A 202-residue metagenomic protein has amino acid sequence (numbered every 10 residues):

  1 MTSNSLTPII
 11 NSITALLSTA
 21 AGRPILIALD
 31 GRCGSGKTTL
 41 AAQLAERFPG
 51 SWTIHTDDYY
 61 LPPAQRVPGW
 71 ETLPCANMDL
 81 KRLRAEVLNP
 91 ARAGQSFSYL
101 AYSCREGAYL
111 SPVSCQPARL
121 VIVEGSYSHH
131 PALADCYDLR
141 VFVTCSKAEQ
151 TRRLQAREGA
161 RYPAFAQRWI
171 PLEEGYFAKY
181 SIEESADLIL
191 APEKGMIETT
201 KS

Functional and structural regions predicted by a protein language model:
M1-I27: Extreme N-terminal, non-catalytic leader segments that precede Walker-type/kinase nucleotide-binding cores
R32: P-loop (Walker A) phosphate-binding loop of NTP-binding proteins
K37: Conserved lysine of the Walker
L40: Hydrophobic positions on the alpha1 helix immediately C-terminal to the Walker A/P-loop
G50-A64: Short beta-strand-centered segment that lines the nucleotide-binding/catalytic pocket of NTP-utilizing
Q65-G107, L120: Conserved nucleotide-sensing/catalytic segment adjacent to the nucleotide-binding pocket in NTP-handling enzymes
G107-A156: ATP-dependent NMP and nucleoside kinases share a basic, alpha-helical "lid"
A108, P112, H130, A160-S202: Small-molecule kinase domains that catalyze NTP-dependent phosphoryl transfer to phosphate-bearing small molecules
